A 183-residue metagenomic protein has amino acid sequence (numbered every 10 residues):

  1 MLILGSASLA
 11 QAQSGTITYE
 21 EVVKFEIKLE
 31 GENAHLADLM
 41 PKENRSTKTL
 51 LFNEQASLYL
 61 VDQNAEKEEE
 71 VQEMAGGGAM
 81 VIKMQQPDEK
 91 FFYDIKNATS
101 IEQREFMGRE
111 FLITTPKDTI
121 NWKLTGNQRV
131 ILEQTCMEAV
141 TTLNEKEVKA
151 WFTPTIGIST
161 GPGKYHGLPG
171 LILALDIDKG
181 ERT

Functional and structural regions predicted by a protein language model:
M1-A7: Bacterial N-terminal signal peptides
A12-T183: Extended soluble regions of mature proteins
